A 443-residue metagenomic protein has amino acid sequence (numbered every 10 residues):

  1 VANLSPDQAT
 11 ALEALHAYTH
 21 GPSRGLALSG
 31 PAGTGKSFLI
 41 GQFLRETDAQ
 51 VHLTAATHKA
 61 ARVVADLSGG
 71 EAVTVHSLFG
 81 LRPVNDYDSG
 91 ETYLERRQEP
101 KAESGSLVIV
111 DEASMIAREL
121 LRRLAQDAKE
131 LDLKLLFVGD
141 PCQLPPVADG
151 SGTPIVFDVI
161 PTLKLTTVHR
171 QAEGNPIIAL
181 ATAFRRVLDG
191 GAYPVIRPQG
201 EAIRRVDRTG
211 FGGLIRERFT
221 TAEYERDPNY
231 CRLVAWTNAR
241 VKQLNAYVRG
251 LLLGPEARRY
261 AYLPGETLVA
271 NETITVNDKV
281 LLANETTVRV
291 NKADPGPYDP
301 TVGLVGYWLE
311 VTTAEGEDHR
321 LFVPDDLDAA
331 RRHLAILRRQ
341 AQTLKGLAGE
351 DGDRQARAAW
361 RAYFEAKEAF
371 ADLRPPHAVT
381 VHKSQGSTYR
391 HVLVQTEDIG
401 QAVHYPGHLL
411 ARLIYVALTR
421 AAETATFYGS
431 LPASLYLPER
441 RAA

Functional and structural regions predicted by a protein language model:
V1-E13: N-terminal pre-Walker A segment at the start of P-loop NTPase domains
L4, L53, L233: Conserved SAM-binding loop
Q8, T57, T237, G386: Short, conserved phosphate/pyrophosphate- and ester-handling motifs at nucleotide-, phospho-/glycolipid
T10-K36, P141-Q342, G352: Conserved helicase motor core of P-loop NTPases
L12-E13, A17-Y18, S23-E201: ASCE P-loop NTPase helicase motor core
L53, E99-P100, E223-Y224, K279-L282 (+3 more regions): Replace "in large, NTP-powered and nucleic-acid-processing enzymes" with "in large, NTP-powered factors and other
L107, R232, H391-L393: Structural motif
D299-A443: C-terminal accessory regions
